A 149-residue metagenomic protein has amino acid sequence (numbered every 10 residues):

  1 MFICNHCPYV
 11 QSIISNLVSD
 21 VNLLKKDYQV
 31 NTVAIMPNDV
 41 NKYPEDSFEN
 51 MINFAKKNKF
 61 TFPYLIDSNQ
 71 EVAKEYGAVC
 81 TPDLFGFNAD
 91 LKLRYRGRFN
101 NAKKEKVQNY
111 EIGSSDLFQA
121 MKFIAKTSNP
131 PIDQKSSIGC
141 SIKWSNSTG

Functional and structural regions predicted by a protein language model:
M1-Q119, T148: Chalcogenol-based redox active-site neighborhoods
Q119-G149: Cysteine/selenocysteine-centered motifs that mediate thiol-based redox chemistry or coordinate metal-sulfur cofactors
